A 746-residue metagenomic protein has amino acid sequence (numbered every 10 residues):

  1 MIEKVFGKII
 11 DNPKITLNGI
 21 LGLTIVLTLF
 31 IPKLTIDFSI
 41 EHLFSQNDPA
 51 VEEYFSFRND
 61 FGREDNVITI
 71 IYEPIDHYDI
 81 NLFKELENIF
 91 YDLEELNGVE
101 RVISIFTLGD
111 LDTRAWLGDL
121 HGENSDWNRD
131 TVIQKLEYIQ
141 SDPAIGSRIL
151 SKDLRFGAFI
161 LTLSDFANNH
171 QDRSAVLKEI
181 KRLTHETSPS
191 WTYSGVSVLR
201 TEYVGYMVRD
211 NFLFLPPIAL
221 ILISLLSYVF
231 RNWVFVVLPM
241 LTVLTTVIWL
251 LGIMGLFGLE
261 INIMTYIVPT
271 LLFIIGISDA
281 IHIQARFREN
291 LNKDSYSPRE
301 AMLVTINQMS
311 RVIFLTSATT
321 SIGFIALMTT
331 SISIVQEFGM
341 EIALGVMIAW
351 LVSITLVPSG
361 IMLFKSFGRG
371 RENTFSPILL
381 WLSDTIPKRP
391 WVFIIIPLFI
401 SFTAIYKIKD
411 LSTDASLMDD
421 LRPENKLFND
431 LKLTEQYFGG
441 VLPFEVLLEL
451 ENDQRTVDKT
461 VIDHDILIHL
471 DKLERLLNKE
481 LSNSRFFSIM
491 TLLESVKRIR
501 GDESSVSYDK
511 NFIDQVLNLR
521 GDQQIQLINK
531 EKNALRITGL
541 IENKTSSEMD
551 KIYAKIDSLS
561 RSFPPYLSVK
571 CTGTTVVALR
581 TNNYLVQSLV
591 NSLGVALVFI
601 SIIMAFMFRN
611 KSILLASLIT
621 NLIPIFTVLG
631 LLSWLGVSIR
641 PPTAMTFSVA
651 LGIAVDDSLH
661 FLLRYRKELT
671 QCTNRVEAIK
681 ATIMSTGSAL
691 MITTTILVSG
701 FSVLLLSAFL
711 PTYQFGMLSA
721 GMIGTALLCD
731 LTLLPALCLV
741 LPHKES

Functional and structural regions predicted by a protein language model:
M1-F38, I354, S359, L363 (+4 more regions): Signature of alpha-helical transmembrane segments and their immediate interfacial
D11, G205-I261, T329-S333, N591-V637 (+1 more regions): Interfacial segments of transmembrane alpha-helices in multi-pass membrane proteins
F55, F61, K84, D126-W233 (+2 more regions): Extracytoplasmic
L225, F314-V357, I361-M362, S601-M604 (+2 more regions): Hydrophobic, glycine/alanine-rich multi-pass transmembrane helices and their short helix-loop junctions in large
F235-I283, I613-L662, S702, C729-L733 (+1 more regions): Hydrophobic transmembrane alpha-helices and their membrane-interface caps in long multi-pass transport proteins
M240, D279, K293-T330, L618 (+3 more regions): Pore- and gate-forming transmembrane helices of large, multi-pass membrane proteins
L250-F367, L706-S707: Hydrophobic alpha-helical segments
P390-F393, P397-V516: Juxtamembrane segments of multi-pass membrane proteins
